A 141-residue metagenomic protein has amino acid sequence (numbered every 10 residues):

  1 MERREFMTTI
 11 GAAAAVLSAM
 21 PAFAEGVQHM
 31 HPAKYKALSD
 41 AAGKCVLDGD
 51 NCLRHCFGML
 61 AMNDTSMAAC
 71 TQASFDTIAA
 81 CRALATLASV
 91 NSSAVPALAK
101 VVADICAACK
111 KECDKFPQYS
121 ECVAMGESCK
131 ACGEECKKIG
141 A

Functional and structural regions predicted by a protein language model:
R4-E25: N-terminal export signals
A12, E112-A141: Preference for long, well-ordered alpha-helical segments
M20-D50: C-terminal segment of N-terminal export signals and the immediately downstream linker at the start of the mature
G26-M30, A61-S66, A94, F116-V123: Juxtamembrane/interface segments of multi-pass membrane proteins
C52-T86: Alpha-helical segments in soluble extracytoplasmic regions
A68-F75, P96-D104, C122-K130: Short, charged, amphipathic alpha-helical segments
T77-F116: Long, amphipathic, charge-rich alpha-helical segments that form helical bundles/coiled-coils
